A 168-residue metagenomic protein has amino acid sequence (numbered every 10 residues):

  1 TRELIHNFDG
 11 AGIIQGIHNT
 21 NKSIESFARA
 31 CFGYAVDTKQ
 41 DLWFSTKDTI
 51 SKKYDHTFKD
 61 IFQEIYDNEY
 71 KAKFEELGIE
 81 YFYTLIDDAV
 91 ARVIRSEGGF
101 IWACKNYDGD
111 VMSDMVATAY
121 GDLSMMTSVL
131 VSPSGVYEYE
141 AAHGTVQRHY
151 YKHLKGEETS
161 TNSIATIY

Functional and structural regions predicted by a protein language model:
T1, I13, Y107, V111: N-terminal glycine-rich phosphate/adenylate-binding segment common to multiple enzyme folds
E3-T84: Glycine-rich phosphate/diphosphate-binding loop of Rossmann-like nucleotide-binding domains
I17, D48, A89, K155-T159: Residues at structural and domain junctions
D55-W102, N106, V111, G135-Y137 (+1 more regions): Active-site rim loops that border cofactor/substrate pockets in soluble metabolic enzymes
V93-Y168: Glycine-rich phosphate/nucleotide-binding loop
